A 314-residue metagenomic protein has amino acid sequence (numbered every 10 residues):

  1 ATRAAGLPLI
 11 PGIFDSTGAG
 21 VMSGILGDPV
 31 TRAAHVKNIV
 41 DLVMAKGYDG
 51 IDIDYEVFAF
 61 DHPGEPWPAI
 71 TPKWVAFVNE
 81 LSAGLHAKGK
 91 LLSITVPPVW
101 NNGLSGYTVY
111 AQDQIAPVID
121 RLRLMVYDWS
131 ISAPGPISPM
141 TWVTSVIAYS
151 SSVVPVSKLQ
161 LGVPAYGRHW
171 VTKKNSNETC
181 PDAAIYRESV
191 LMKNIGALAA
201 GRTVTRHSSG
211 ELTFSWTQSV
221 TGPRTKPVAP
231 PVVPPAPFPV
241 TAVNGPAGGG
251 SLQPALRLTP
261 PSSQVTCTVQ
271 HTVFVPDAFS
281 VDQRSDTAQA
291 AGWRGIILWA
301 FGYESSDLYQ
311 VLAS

Functional and structural regions predicted by a protein language model:
A1-V43: Glycan-recognition patch characteristic of GH18 chitinases/ENGases and related GlcNAc/peptidoglycan-binding proteins
L9-I13, I51-I53, L92-I94, L122-L124 (+2 more regions): Hydrophobic faces of well-ordered beta-strands that scaffold small-molecule active sites in alpha/beta enzyme cores
I13-L26, Y55-H62, V96-N101: Aromatic-lined carbohydrate-binding surfaces of glycoside hydrolases
D28-A45, G103-D113, V275-Q289: Short, acidic/polar
K37, F58-A199: Substrate-binding surface in catalytic domains of secreted glycosidases
A45-Y48, I119, V156, W293: A structural motif
A165-T287: Glycan-binding loop/region signatures in secreted carbohydrate-active enzymes
D277-S314: Acidic/aromatic/glycine-rich contiguous surface patches that form carbohydrate-binding/processing clefts and analogous
